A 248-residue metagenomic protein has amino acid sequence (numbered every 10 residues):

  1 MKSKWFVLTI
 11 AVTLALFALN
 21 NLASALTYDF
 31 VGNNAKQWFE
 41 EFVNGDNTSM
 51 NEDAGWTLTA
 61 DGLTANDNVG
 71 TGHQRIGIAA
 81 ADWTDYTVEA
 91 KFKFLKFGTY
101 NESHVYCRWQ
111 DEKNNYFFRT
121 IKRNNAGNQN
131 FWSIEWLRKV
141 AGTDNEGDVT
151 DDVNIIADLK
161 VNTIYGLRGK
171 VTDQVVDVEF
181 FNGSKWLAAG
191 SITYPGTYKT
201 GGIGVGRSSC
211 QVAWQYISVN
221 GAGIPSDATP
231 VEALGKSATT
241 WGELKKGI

Functional and structural regions predicted by a protein language model:
M1-I10: Bacterial N-terminal signal peptides that target proteins for export
T9-A18: Bacterial N-terminal signal peptides
L22-M50, T229-G242: Extracellular carbohydrate-recognition regions
F30, A90, L159-I192, I217: Carbohydrate-binding surfaces in secreted/extracellular proteins
N34-H73: Extracellular glycan-recognition surfaces and repeat-rich motifs
D67-G142: Secretory/extracellular carbohydrate-interaction modules and structurally similar beta-sandwich "look-alikes"
A141-R168: Short, aromatic/His-centered strand-loop micro-motif at the edge of beta-sheets
A189-S218: Flexible glycan-contacting loops in extracellular carbohydrate-active proteins
